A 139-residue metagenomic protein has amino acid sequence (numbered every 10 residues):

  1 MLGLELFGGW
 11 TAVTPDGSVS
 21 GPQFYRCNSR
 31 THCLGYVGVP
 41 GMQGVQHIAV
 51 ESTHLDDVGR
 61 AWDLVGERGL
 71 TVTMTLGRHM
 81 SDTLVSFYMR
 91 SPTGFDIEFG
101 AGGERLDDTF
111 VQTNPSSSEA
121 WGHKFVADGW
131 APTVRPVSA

Functional and structural regions predicted by a protein language model:
M1-T31: Core segments of cupin and vicinal oxygen chelate
L2, V50-I97, A101-A139: Vicinal oxygen chelate
T11, V39, L76-R78: Short acidic alpha-helical/loop segments enriched in Asp/Glu that coordinate divalent cations
V19-G21, H32-Y36, D63, G77: Intrinsic, low-complexity N-terminal interaction/targeting segments
T31-L34, G94-D96: Short, charged/polar, Gly/Pro-enriched secondary-structure boundary elements
G35-G38, E51: Beta-strand-dominated scaffold domains
M42: Long C-terminal interaction/binding lobes of large macromolecular proteins
